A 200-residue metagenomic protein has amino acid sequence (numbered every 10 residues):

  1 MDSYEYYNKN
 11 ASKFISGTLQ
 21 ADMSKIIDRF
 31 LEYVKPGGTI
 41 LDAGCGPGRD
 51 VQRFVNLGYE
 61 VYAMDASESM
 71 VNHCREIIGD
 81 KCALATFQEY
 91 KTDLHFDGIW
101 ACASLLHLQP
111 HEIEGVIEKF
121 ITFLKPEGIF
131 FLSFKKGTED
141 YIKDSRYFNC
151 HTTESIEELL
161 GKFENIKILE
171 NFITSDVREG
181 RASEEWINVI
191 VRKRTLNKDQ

Functional and structural regions predicted by a protein language model:
M1-K91, L108-G115, K119, I129-T195 (+1 more regions): Class I (Rossmann-like) S-adenosyl-L-methionine-dependent methyltransferase catalytic domain, capturing the SAM-binding
L94: Active-site charged/polar residues at nucleotide-handling catalytic sites that mediate phosphoryl, nucleotidyl
D97: Conserved acidic residues
W100-A101: A conserved beta-strand element that flanks and buttresses the S-adenosyl-L-methionine
S104: Hydrophobic adenine-recognition pocket in adenosine-nucleotide-binding enzymes
